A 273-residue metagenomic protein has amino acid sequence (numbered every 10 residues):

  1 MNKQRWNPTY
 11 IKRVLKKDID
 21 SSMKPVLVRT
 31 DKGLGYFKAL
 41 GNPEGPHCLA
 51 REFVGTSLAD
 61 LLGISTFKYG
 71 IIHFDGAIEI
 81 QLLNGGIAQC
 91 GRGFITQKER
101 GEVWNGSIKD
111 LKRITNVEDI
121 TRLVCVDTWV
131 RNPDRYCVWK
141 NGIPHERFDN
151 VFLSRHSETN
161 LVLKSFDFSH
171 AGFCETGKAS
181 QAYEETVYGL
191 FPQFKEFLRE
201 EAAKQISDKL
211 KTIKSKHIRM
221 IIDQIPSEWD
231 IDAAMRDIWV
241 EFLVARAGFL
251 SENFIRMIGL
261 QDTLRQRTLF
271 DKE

Functional and structural regions predicted by a protein language model:
N2-E102, W129-P133, F168-A171: Conserved ATP-binding subdomain of kinase catalytic cores across diverse folds
K17-M23, C90, D119-P133, P192-Q205: A short, terminal or domain-edge coil/loop segment
H47-C48, T115-D119, L243: Aromatic-acidic/polar surface patches that form glycan- and anion
A50-V54, I120-T121, M235: A generic structural signal for residues located within well-ordered alpha-helices of large catalytic or ligand-binding
D75-L83, G106-K112, R147: Short acidic (Asp/Glu) patches
I108-G177: Conserved kinase catalytic-core segment
E158-E273: C-terminal catalytic region of ATP-dependent kinase domains
